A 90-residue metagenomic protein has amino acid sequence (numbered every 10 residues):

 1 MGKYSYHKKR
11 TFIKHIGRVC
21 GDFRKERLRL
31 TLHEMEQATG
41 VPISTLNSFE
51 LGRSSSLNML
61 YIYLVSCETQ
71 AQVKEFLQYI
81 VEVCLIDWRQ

Functional and structural regions predicted by a protein language model:
M1-R27: A short, Lys/Arg-rich alpha-helix, primarily the initiator
G2-K3, H7, K74-Q90: Short, charged recognition helix plus adjacent turn of helix-turn-helix-like nucleic-acid-binding domains
C20, T31-L32, I43, L57-L60: Helix-turn-helix DNA-binding elements, focusing on the entry/boundary residues of the two helices that contact DNA
G21-L32, S66-Q72: Short, charged helix-to-loop "capping" segments that act as catalytic/coupling loops
E26-S48: Short alpha-helical DNA-recognition segment
L51: Short, conserved catalytic or interaction motifs in soluble domains
L57-E75: DNA major-groove recognition helix of helix-turn-helix/homeodomain DNA-binding modules
